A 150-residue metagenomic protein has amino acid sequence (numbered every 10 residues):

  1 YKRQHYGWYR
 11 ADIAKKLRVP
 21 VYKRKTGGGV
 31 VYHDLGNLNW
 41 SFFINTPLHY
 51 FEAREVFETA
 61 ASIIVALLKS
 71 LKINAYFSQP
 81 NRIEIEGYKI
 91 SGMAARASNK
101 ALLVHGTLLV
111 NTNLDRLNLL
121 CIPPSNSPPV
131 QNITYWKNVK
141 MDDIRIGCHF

Functional and structural regions predicted by a protein language model:
Y1: Conserved small/polar residues in nucleotide/adenosyl-binding loops
H5-H33: Active-site cofactor/substrate anionic-group-binding motifs, chiefly glycine- and Lys/Arg-rich phosphate-binding loops
G7, I13, G36-T46, R96-A97: A glycine- and small-aliphatic-rich helix-loop capping segment at beta-alpha/alpha-beta transitions that lines
W8-Y9, L48-R54, R116-L117: Short, conserved charged micro-motifs
R24-N39, E84, A94-A97, L102: FAD-binding core of FAD-dependent oxidoreductases, characterized by glycine-rich FAD pyrophosphate-binding loops
T26-L48, S127-G147: Residues forming anionic-ligand binding surfaces in small-molecule and nucleic-acid pockets of primarily soluble enzymes
N37-N81: Contiguous, small/hydrophobic- and glycine-enriched helical/loop subdomains that border and often "cap" functional
S62-N74, K89-F150: Long, positively charged amphipathic alpha-helical accessory segments at protein N-termini or as interdomain linkers
